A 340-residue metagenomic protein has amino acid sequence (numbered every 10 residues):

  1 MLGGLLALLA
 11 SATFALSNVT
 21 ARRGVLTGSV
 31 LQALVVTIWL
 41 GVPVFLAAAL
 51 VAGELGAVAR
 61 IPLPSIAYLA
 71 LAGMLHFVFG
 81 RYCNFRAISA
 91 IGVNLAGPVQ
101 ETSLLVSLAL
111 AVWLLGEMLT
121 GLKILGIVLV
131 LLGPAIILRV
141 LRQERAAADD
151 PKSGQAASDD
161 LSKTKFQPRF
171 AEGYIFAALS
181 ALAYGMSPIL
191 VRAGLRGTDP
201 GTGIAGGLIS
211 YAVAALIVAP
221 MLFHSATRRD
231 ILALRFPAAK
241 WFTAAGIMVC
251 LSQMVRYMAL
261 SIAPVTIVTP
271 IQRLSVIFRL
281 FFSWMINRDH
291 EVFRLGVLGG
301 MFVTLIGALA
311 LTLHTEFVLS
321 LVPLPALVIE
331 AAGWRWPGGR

Functional and structural regions predicted by a protein language model:
M1-L31, V36-L71, R81-I91, R139-A178 (+4 more regions): Membrane-interface interhelical linkers
A15, L46, M74-V78, L104-A109 (+6 more regions): Hydrophobic/small/kink-forming positions within alpha-helical transmembrane segments of polytopic membrane proteins
V30-L31, V93, L119, P200-G203 (+1 more regions): Membrane-helix interface/capping residues of multi-pass secondary transporters
A33-L34, A96, G203-G207, V268: Juxtamembrane helix-start motifs in multi-pass secondary transporters
L40-F45, V99-W113, V128, V213-I217 (+3 more regions): Alpha-helical transmembrane segments of compact multi-pass small-molecule transporters, enriched in specific families
L69-G73, L119-G133, T202-A214: Alpha-helical transmembrane segments
L105-L125, A135-I137, L141, I277-G299: C-terminal transmembrane-helix exit sites in multi-pass transporters
G185, L305-T312: Aromatic-anchored segments of alpha-helical transmembrane domains
